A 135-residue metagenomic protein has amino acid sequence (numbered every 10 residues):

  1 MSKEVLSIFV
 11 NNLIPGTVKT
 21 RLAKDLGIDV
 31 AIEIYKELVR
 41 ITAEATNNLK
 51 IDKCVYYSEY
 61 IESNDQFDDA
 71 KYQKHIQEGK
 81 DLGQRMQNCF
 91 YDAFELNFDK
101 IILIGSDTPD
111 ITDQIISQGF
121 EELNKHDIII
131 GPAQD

Functional and structural regions predicted by a protein language model:
M1-R21: N-terminal nucleotide-binding beta1-loop-alpha1 segment
F9-I14, S58-I61, Q134-D135: Short glycine-enriched loops at secondary-structure junctions
R21-D29: Short glycine-enriched, charge-decorated loop/helix-capping segments at active-site entrances that position
E33-I51: A short, N-terminal amphipathic alpha-helix
I51-E59: Short beta-strand/loop segment that forms part of the nucleotide-sugar
D68-K100: Short phosphate-binding loop-to-helix
I102-I104: Short aromatic-hydrophobic micro-motifs that form the base-stacking/packing surface for donor nucleotide recognition
T108-D135: Conserved donor-nucleotide/metal-binding helix-loop-beta segment in metal-dependent transferases, i.e., the alpha-helix
